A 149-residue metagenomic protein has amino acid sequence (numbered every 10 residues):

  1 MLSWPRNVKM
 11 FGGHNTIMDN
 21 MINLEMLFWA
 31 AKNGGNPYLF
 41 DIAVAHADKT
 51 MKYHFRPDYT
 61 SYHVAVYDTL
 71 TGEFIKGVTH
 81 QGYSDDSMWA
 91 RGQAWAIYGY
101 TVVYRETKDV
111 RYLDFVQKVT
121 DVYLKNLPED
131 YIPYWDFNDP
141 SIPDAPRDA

Functional and structural regions predicted by a protein language model:
M1-A149: Glycan-recognition and catalytic cores of secretory/periplasmic carbohydrate-active enzymes
